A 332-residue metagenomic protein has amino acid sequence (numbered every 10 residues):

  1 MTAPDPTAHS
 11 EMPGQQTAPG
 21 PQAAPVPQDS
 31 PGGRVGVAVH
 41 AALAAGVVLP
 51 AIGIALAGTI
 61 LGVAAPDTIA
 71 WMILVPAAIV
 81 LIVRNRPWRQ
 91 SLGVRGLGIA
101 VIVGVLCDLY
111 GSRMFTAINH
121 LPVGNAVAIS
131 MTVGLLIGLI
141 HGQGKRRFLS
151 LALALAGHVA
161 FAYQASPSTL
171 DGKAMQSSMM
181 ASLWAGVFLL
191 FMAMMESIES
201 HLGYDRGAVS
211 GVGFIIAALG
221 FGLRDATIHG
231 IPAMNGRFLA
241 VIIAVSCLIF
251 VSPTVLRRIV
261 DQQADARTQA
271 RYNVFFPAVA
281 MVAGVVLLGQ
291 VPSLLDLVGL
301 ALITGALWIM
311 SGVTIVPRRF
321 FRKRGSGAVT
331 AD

Functional and structural regions predicted by a protein language model:
T2-E11, V39, G62-L109, T132-I137 (+3 more regions): Transmembrane alpha-helices of multi-pass small-molecule transport proteins
R34-V39, V63-W71, L92-G96, Q164-L189 (+2 more regions): Juxtamembrane helix-entry segments on the extracytoplasmic side of multipass membrane proteins
L43, V94-V103, G144-A156, G203-F214 (+1 more regions): Cytoplasmic-side transmembrane-helix entry/capping segments in multi-pass membrane proteins
A44-L56, R84, V101-T116, A160 (+5 more regions): Hydrophobic alpha-helical transmembrane segments of multi-pass membrane transport proteins, especially secondary
P50, G58, A78-L81, I137-G138 (+3 more regions): Transmembrane alpha-helical segments that form core, pore/gating elements of small-molecule transporters/exporters
I60, I69, A117, I140-G144 (+6 more regions): Hydrophobic/aromatic residues within transmembrane alpha-helices of multi-pass small-molecule transporters
T68-P76, G111-R146, F188, A266-V285: Specific alpha-helical transmembrane segments that line the substrate/conduction pathway and gating interfaces
L81, T132, R146-P167, V274 (+2 more regions): Hydrophobic transmembrane alpha-helices of multi-pass small-molecule transport proteins
